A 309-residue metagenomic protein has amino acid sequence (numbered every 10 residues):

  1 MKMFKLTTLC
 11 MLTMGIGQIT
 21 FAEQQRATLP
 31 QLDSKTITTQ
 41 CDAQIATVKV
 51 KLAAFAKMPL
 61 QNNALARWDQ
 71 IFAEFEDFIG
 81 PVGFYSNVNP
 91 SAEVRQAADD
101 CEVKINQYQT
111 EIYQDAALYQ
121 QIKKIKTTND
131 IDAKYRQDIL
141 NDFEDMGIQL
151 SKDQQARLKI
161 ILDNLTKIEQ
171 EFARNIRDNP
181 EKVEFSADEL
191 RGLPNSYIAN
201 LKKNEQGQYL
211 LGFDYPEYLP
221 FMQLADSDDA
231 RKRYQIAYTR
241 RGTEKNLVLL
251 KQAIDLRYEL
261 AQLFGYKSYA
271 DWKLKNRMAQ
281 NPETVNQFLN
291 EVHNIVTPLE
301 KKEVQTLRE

Functional and structural regions predicted by a protein language model:
K2-F21: Gram-negative bacterial Sec-dependent N-terminal signal peptides
F21-E309: Zn2+-dependent metallopeptidase catalytic domains
